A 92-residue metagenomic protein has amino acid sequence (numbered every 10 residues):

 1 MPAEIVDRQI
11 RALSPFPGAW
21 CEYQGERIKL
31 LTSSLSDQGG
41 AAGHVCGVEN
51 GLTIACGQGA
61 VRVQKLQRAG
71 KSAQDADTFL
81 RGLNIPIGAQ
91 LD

Functional and structural regions predicted by a protein language model:
M1-D92: An anion-binding loop in the catalytic cleft
